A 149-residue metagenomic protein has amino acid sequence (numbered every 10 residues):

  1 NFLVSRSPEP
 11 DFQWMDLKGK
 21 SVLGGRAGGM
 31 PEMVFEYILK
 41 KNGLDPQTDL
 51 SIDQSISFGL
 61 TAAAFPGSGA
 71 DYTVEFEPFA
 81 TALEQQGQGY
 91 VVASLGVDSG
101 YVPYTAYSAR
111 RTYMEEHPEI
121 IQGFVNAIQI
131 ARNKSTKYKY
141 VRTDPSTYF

Functional and structural regions predicted by a protein language model:
N1-S57, A64, G69-P78, Q88 (+2 more regions): Short, glycine-/small- and polar/acidic-enriched structural segments that line small-molecule recognition paths
S57-Y148: Pocket-lining segment of extracytoplasmic ligand-binding domains
